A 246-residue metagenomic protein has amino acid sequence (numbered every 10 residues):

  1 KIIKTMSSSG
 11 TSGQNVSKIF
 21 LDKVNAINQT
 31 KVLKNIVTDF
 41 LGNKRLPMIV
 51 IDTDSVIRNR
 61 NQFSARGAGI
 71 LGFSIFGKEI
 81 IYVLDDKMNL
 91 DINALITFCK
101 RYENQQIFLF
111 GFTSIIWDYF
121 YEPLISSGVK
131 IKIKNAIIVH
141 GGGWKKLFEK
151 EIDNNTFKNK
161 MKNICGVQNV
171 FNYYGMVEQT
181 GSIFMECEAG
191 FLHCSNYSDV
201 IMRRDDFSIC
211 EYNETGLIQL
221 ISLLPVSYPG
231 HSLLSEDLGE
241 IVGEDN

Functional and structural regions predicted by a protein language model:
K4-I19: Conserved adenylation A10 loop of the ANL superfamily
S7-G10, I51-D54, S114, I138-G143: Short loop/turn segments at strand-loop or loop-helix junctions that form parts of catalytic or ligand-binding pockets
V16-I19, R58-N59, K146-K150: A generic structural signal for short coil/turn motifs at secondary-structure boundaries
F20-L41: Conserved structural elements of the adenylate-forming
T38-L71: Conserved AMP-binding loop of ANL adenylate-forming enzymes
L71-N246: Active-site glycine/GP-rich loop and adjacent strand/helix microenvironment that borders small-molecule binding pockets
